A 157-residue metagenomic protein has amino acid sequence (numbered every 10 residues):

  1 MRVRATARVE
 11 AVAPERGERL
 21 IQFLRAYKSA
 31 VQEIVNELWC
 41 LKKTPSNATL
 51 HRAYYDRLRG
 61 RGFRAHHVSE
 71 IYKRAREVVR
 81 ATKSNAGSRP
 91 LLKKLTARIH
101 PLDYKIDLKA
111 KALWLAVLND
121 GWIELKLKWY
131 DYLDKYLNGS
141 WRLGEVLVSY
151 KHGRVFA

Functional and structural regions predicted by a protein language model:
M1-A157: Nucleic-acid substrate recognition interfaces
